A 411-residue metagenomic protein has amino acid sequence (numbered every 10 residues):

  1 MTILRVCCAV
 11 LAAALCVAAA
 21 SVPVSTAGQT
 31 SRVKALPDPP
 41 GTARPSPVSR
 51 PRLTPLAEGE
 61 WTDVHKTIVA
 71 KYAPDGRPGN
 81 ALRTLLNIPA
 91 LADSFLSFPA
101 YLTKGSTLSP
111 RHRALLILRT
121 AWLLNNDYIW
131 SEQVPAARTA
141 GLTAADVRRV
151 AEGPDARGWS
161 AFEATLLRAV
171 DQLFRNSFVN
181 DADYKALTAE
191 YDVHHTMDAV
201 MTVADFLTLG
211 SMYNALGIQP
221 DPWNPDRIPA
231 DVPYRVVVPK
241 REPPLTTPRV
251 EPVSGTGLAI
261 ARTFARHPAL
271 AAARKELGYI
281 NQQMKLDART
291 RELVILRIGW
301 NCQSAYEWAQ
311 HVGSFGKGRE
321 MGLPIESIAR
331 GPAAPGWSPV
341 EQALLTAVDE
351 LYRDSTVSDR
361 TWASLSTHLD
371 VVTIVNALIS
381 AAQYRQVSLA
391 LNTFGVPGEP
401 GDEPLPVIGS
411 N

Functional and structural regions predicted by a protein language model:
M1-L4: N-terminal secretory signal peptides that target proteins for export/translocation
C7-A18: Bacterial N-terminal signal peptides
A19-N411: Hydrophobic alpha-helical segments
